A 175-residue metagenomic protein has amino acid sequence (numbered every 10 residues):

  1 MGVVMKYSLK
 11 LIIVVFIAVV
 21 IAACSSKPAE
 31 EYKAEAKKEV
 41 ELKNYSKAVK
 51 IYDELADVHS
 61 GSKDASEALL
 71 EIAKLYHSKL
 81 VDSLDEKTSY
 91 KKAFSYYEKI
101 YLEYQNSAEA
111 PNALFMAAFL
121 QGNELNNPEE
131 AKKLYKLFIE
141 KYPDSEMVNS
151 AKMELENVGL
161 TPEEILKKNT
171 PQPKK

Functional and structural regions predicted by a protein language model:
G2-L11, V20-K175: Acidic, polar-rich low-complexity tracts and alpha-helical solenoid repeat scaffolds
